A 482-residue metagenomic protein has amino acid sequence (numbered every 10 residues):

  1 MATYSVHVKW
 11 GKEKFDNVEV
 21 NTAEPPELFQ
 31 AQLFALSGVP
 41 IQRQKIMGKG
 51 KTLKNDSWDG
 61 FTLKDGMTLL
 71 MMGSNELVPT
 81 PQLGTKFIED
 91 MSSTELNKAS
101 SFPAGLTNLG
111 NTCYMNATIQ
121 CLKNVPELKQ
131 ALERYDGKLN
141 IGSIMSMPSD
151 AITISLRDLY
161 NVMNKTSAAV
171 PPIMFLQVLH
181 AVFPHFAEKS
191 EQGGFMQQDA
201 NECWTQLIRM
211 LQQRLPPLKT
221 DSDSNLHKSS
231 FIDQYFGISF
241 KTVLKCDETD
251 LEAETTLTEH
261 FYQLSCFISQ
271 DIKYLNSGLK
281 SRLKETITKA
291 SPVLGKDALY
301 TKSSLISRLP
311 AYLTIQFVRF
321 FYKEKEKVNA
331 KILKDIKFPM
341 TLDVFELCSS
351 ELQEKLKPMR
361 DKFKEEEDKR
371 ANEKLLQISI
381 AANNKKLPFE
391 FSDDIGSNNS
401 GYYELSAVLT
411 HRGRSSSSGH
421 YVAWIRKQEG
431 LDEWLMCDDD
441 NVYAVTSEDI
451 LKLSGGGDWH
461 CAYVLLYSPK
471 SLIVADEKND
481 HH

Functional and structural regions predicted by a protein language model:
M1-H482: UBL (ubiquitin/ubiquitin-like) substrate-recognition surfaces within cysteine isopeptidase catalytic folds
